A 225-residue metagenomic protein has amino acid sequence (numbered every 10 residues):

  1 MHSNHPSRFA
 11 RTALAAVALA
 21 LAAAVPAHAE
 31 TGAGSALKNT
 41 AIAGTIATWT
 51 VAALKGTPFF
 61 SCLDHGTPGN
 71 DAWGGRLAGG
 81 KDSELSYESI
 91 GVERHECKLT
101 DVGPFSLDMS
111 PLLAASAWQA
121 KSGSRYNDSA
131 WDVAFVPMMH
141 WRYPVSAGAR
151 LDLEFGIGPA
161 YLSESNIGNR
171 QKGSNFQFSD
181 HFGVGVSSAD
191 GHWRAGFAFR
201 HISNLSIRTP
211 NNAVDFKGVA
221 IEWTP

Functional and structural regions predicted by a protein language model:
M1-D64: Cleavable N-terminal export/targeting peptides
T31-A33, L54-D71, C97-L107, P144-L151 (+1 more regions): Short loop/turn motifs that connect adjacent beta-strands in outer-membrane beta-barrel proteins
H65-K81, L107-A115: Transmembrane beta-strand segments of Gram-negative outer membrane beta-barrel proteins
G79-S89, S124: Surface-exposed strand-loop-strand hairpins of Gram-negative outer-membrane beta-barrel proteins
H95-V102, A117-Q119, G123-A213, A220-P225: Outer-membrane beta-barrel transmembrane domain signature
D108-S110, N212-F216: A signal for specific C-terminal beta-sheet/loop modules enriched in small/flexible residues with GP/PG/PP motifs
